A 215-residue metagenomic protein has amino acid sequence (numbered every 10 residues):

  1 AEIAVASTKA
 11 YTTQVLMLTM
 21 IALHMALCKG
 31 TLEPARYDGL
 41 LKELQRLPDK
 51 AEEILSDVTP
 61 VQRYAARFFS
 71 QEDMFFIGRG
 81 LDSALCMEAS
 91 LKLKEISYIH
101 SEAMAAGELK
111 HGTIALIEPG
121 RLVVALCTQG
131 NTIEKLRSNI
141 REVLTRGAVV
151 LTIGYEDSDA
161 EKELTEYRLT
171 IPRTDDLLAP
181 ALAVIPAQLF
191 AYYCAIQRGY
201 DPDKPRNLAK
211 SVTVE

Functional and structural regions predicted by a protein language model:
A1-A26, G147-R173: Glycine-rich, acidic loop regions that bind phosphate or pyrophosphate groups
A1-L122, A195-E215: Active-site phosphate/pyrophosphate-binding segments
R67-S70, L116-P119, L144-G147, A160-L164: A structural signal for short secondary-structure junctions
G78, C127, T152-E156: Short beta-strand/turn micro-motifs composed of small residues that flank or help shape donor/cofactor-binding pockets
E88-I96, S138-T145, Y167-R168: Short, solvent-exposed amphipathic alpha-helical segments in soluble enzyme and RNA/protein-processing domains
E108-E142, T174-Q188, I196: Glycine-rich, anion-gripping cofactor-binding loops and their flanking helix/strand elements in enzyme active sites
K162-L164, T174-E215: Generic C-terminus detector
